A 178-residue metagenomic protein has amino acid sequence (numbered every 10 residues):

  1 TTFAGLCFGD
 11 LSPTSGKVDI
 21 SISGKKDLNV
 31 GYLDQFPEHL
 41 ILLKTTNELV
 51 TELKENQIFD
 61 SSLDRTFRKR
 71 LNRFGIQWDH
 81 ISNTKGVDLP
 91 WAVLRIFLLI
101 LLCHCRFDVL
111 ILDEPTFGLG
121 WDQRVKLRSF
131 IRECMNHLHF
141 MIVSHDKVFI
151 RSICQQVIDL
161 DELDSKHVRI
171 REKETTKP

Functional and structural regions predicted by a protein language model:
A4-E55: ABC ATPase nucleotide-binding domain signature region
K85-L89: Conserved ABC ATPase signature
L98-L99: Hydrophobic anchor residue at the start of the ABC signature
D113, L119-G120: ABC-family nucleotide-binding domains
R124-N136: Helical segment within the ABC ATPase nucleotide-binding domain
H137-S144: Conserved H-loop
D146-S152: Conserved H-loop
